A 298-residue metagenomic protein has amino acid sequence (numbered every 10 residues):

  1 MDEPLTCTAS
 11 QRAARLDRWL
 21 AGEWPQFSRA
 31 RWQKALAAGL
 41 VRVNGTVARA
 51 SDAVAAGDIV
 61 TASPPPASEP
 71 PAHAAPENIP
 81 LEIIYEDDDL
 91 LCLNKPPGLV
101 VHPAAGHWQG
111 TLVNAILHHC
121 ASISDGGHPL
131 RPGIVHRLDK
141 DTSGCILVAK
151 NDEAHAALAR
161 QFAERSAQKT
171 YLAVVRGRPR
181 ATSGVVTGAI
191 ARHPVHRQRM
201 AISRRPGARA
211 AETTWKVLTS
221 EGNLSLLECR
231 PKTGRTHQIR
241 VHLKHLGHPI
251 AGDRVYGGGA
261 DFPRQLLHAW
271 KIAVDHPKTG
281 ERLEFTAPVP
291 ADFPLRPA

Functional and structural regions predicted by a protein language model:
M1-A298: RNA pseudouridine synthases
